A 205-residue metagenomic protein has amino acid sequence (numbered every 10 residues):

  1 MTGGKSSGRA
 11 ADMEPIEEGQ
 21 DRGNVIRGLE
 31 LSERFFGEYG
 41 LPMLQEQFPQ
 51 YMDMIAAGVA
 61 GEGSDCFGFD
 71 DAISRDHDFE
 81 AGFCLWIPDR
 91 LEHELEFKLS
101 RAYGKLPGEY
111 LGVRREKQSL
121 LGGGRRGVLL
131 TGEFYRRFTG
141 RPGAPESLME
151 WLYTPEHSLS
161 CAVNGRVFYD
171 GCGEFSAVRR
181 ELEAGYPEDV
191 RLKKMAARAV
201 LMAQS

Functional and structural regions predicted by a protein language model:
M1-G58: Helical scaffold of the NTase/Pol beta-like nucleotidyltransferase catalytic core
S7-G8, D12-M13, L44, A72 (+2 more regions): Intrinsically disordered, low-complexity, compositionally biased regions/tails
G23, R27-E33, S64, H77-A81 (+1 more regions): N-terminal mature-domain "stem" immediately C-terminal to a signal peptide or N-terminal signal-anchor/transmembrane
N24-R27, P88, E92, L130 (+1 more regions): Helix N-cap and loop-to-helix transition residues
E30-L31, F35, Y39, M43 (+4 more regions): Exposed alpha-helical structural elements
L44-C84: Active-site nucleotide-donor binding segment shared across nucleotidyl transfer reactions
D70-H77, A81-P107: An N-terminal, globular interaction/scaffold subdomain
L95-S205: Conserved NTP/Mg2+-binding pocket subregion across the NTase superfamily
